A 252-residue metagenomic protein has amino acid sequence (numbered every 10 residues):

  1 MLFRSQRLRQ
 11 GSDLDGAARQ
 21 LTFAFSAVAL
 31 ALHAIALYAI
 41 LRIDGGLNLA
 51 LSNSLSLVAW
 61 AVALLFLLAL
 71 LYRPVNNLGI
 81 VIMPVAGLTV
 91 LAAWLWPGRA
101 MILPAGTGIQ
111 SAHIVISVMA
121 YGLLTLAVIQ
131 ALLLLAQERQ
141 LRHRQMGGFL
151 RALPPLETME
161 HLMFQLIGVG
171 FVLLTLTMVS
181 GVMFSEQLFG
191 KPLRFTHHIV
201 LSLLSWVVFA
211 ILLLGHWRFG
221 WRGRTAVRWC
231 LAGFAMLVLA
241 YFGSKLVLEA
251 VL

Functional and structural regions predicted by a protein language model:
G16-F23, N53, N76-G87, A226-A232: Cytoplasmic-side transmembrane-helix entry/capping segments in multi-pass membrane proteins
A24-I40, T89-A92: A generic, lipid-embedded transmembrane alpha helix
G46-A59, L193-S205: Structural signature of hydrophobic alpha-helical transmembrane segments
L70-M119: Hydrophobic alpha-helical segments and helix pairs
S180-S185, W206-G220: Transmembrane alpha-helical segments of integral membrane proteins
L214-M236: Interfacial loop-to-transmembrane junctions
L239-L252: Juxtamembrane boundary at the C-terminal end of a transmembrane helix
